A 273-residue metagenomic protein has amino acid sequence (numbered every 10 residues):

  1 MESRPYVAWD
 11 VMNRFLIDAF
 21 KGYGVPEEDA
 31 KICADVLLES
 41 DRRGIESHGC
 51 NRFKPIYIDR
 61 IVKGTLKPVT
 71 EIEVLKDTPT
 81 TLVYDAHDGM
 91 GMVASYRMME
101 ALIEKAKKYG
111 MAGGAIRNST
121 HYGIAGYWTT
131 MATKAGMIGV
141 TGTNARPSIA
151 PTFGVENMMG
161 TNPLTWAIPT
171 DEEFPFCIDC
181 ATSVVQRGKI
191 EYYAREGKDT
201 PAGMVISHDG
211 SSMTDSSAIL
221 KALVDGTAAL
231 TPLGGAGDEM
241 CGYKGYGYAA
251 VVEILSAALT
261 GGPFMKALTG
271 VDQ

Functional and structural regions predicted by a protein language model:
M1-Y23: Generic N-terminal amphipathic, Lys/Arg-enriched alpha-helix
F15-Y23, V36, S40-G44, D59-G64 (+4 more regions): Change "in soluble alpha/beta enzymes" to "in soluble alpha/beta proteins
V25-I32, S47-C50, G261-Q273: Flexible, glycine/charged-enriched surface loops at secondary-structure junctions
H48-I103: Active-site cofactor/substrate anionic-group-binding motifs, chiefly glycine- and Lys/Arg-rich phosphate-binding loops
P79-D171, C177-A181: A generic, well-ordered mixed alpha/beta core segment in the N-terminal half of proteins
I149-L223: Phosphate/diphosphate-binding glycine-rich loops and adjacent basic-rich segments that engage nucleotide
A228-Q273: Internal helical hairpin/lid segments
